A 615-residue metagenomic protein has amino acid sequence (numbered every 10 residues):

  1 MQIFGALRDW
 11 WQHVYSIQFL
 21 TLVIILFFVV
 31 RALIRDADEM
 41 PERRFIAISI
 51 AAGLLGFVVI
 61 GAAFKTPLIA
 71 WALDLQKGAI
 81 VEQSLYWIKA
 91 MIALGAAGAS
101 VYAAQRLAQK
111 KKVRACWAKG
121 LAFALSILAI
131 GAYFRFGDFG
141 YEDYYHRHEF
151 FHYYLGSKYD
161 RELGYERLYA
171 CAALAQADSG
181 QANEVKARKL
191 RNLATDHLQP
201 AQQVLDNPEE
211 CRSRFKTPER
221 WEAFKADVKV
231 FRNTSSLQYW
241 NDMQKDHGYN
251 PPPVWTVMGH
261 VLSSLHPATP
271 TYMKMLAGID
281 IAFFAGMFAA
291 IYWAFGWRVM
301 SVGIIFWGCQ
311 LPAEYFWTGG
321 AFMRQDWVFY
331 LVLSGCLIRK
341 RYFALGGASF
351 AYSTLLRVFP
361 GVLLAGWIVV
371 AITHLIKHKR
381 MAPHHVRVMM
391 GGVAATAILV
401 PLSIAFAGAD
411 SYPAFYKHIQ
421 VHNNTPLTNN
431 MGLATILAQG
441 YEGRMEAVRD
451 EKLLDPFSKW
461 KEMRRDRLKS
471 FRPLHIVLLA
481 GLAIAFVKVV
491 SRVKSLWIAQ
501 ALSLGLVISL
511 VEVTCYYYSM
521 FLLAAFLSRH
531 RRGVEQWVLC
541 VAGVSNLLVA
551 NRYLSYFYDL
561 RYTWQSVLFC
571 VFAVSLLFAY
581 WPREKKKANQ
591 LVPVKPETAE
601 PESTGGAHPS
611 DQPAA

Functional and structural regions predicted by a protein language model:
M1-E39, I46-C336, K340-A344, I368-C515 (+1 more regions): Primarily membrane-embedded glycan-assembly and transfer machineries that use lipid-linked glycans
L20-I24, I92-G95, L363, S519-A524 (+1 more regions): Hydrophobic core segments of alpha-helical transmembrane domains in multi-pass membrane proteins
A103, G606-A607: Intrinsically disordered, low-complexity serine/threonine-rich segments
W307, Y315-G319, S509-A550: Extended hydrophobic/aromatic segments used for targeting, binding, or gating
F359-T373, Y518-M520: Transmembrane-embedded, aromatic-rich helix segments that form part of the hydrophobic channel/pocket engaging
S528-G606, P613-A614: Aromatic-enriched
